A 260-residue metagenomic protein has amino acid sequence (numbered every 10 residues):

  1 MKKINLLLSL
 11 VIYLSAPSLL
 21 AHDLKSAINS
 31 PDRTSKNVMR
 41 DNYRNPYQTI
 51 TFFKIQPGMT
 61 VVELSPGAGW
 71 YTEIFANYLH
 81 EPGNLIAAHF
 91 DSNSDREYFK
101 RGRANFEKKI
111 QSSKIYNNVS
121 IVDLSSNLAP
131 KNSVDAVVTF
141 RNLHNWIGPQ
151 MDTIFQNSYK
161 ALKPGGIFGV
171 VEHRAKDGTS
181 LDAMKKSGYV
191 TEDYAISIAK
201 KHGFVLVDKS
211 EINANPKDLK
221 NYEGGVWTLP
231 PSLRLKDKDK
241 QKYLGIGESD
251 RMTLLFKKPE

Functional and structural regions predicted by a protein language model:
L24-Q56: Class I SAM-dependent methyltransferase Rossmann-like catalytic core, especially the SAM/SAH-binding loop
Q56-G67: Conserved class I S-adenosyl-L-methionine
A76-N77, D152-G165: A short glycine-rich, Lys/Arg-flanked "PGG" loop and its adjoining helix->strand segment in the class I
I86, G165-H173: Conserved beta-strand signature within the Rossmann-like core of class I S-adenosyl-L-methionine
L124, N145-S158: A short, conserved alpha-helix within the catalytic core of class I
N127-V137: A short acidic, Gly/Pro-enriched loop at the edge of an enzyme's catalytic core that lines a small-molecule cofactor
L181-K209: Conserved Class I S-adenosyl-L-methionine
Y243-E260: C-terminal lobe and adjacent flexible extensions of AdoMet/dcAdoMet transferase-like proteins
